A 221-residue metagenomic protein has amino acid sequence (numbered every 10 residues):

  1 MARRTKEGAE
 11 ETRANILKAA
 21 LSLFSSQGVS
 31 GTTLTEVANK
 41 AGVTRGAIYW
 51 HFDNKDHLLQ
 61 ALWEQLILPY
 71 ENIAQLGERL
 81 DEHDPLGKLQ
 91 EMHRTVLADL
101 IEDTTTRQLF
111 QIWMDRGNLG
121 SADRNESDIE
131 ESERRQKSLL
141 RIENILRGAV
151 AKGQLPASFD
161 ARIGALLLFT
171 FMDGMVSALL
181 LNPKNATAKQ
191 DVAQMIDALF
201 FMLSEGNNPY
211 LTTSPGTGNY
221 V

Functional and structural regions predicted by a protein language model:
M1-E11, P209-V221: N-terminal intrinsically disordered/low-complexity leader segments
M1-Q27, G31-V43, D56-Q60: Basic, helix-initiating cap at the start of DNA-binding domains
G42-F52: Short hydrophobic/aromatic patch on the recognition helix
Q60-L66: Alpha-helical DNA-contacting segments of helix-turn-helix folds
A61, Q75-Q108, A161, A165-L168 (+1 more regions): Hydrophobic alpha-helical connector segments
E71, G87, A122-K152, R162-L166 (+1 more regions): Amphipathic alpha-helical packing segments from all-alpha helical-bundle domains
K88, I101-I129: Amphipathic alpha-helical segments used for helix-helix packing
D99-E102, L119-A122, N144, G148 (+3 more regions): Amphipathic C-terminal alpha-helical segment
